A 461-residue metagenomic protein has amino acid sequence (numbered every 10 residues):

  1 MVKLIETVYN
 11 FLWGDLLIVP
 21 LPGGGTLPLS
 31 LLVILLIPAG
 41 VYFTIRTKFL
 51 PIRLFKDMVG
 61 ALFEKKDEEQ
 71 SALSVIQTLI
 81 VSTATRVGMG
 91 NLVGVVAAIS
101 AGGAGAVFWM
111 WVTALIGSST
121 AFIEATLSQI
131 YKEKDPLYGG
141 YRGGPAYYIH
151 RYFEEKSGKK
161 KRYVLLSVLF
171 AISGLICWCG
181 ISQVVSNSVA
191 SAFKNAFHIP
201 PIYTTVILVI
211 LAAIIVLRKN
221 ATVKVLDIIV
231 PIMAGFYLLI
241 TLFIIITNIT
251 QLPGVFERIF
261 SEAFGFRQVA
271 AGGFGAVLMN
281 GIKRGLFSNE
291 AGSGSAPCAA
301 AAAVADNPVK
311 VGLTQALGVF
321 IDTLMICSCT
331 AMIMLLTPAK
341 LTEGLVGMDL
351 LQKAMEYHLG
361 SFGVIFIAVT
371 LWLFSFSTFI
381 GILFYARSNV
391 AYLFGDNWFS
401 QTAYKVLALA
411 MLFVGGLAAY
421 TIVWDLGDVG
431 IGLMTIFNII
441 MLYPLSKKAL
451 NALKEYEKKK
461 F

Functional and structural regions predicted by a protein language model:
M1-M89, I99-A106, G117, Y443-F461: N-terminal alpha-helical transmembrane segments of multi-pass membrane transport and channel/translocase proteins
L35, F43-V59, L166, N187-F193 (+5 more regions): Membrane-interface loop-to-helix entry segments
A39-T44, T113-Y141, H150-N187, S191-I215 (+2 more regions): Helix-loop-helix module between adjacent transmembrane segments
R46-P51, N91-V95, C177-A190, A213-V225 (+4 more regions): Transmembrane helix-loop junctions in multi-pass membrane proteins
F49-V75, A97, G103-A106, S119-K161 (+3 more regions): Flexible loop linkers connecting adjacent transmembrane helices in multi-pass alpha-helical membrane transporters
E68-A101, L127-I130, L137-Y152, L169-I172 (+1 more regions): Alpha-helical membrane segments and immediately flanking helix-loop junctions that form or couple to the substrate/ion
I116-E124, T204-K219, V230-T250, K283-L286 (+2 more regions): Selective recognition of specific alpha-helical transmembrane segments in multi-pass small-molecule
E124-P136, L242-R258, G272, A302-A303 (+1 more regions): Extracellular/periplasmic helix-exit of transmembrane alpha-helices
